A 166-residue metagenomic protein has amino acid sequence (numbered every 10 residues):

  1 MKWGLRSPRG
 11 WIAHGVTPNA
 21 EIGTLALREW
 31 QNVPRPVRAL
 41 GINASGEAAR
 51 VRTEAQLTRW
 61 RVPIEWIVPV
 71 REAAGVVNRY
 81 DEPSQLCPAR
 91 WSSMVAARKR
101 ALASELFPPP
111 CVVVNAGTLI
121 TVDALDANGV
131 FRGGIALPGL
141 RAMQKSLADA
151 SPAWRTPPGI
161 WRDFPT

Functional and structural regions predicted by a protein language model:
M1-A73: N-terminal glycine/serine-rich phosphate-binding loop of ATP-dependent small-molecule kinases, especially carbohydrate
M1-I12, A97, P108-N128, L147: Gly/Thr-rich phosphate-binding beta-strand-loop-beta motif of the actin/hexokinase/Hsp70
T24-R28, G75-N78, M143-A148: Short, charged, surface-exposed secondary-structure boundary motifs
N43-A44, P69-V70, A89, A116 (+3 more regions): Fold-independent oxyanion-binding glycine-rich loops and adjacent beta-strand/coil segments at enzyme active sites
V51-Q56, V122-R132: Short Gly/Thr/Asp-enriched flexible loops that form oxyanion-binding sites at enzyme active sites
V62-V113, L119-I120, F164-P165: Active-site neighborhood for divalent-cation/phosphate handling
A74-V76, I120-A124, R132, M143-Q144: Short, well-ordered, mixed-charge alpha-helical segments that flank or form enzyme active sites
S84, S92-E105, R132-T166: Glycine-rich phosphate-binding loop plus the immediately following alpha-helix
